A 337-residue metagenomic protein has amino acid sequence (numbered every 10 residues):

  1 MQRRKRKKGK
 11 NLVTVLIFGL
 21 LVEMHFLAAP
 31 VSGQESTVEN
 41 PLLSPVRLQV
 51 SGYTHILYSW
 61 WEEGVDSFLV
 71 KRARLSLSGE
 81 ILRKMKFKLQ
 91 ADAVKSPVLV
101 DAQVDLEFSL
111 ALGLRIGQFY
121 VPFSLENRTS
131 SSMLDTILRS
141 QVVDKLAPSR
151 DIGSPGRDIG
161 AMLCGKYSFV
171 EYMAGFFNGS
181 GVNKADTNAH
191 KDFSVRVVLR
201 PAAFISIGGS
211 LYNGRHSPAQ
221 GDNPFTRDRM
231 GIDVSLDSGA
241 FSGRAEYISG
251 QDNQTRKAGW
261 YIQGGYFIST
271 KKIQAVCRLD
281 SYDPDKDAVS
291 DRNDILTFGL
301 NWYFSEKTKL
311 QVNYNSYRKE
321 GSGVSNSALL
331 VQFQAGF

Functional and structural regions predicted by a protein language model:
M1-S36: Cleavable N-terminal export/targeting peptides
V22, V31, G52, L329-V331: Intrinsic low-complexity/disordered segments
S36-G179, A189-S194, V198-G209, Y261-F267 (+2 more regions): Outer membrane beta-barrel
W60-E63, L82, K88, D105-E107 (+3 more regions): Outer-membrane beta-barrel pore domains
S154, N183-N188, P224-F225, N253-T255: Active-site glycine- and acidic-residue-rich loops that bind and position anionic ligands or nucleotide-like cofactors
G175-K184, G214-A219: Active-site-proximal beta-alpha loop/turn segments in soluble metabolic enzymes
